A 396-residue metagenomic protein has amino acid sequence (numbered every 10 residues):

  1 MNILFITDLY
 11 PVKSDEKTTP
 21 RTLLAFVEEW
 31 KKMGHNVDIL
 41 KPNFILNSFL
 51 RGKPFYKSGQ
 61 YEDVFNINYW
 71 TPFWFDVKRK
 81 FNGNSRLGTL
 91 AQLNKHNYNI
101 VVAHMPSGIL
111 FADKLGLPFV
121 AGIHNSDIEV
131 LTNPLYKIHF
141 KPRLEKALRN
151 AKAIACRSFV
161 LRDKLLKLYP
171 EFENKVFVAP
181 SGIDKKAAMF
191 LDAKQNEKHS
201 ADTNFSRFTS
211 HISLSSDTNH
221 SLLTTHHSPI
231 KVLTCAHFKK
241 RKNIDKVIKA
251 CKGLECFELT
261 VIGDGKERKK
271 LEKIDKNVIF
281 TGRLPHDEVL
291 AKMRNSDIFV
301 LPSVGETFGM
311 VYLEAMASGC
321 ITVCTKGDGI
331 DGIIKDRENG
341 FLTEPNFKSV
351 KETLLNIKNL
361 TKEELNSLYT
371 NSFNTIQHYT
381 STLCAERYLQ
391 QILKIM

Functional and structural regions predicted by a protein language model:
M1-K53: N-terminal subdomain of nucleotide-sugar transferases
L4, A155, S200-D202, H226-K242 (+2 more regions): Conserved donor-binding/catalytic core segment of Leloir-type glycosyltransferases
T18, N84-S85, P118-V120, I128-K146 (+2 more regions): Nucleotide-sugar donor phosphate/pyrophosphate-binding loop at the beta->alpha transition of glycosyltransferases
V160, G182: Carbohydrate-associated surface elements
K269-D287: Nucleotide-activated donor-binding/catalytic signature segment of Leloir-type glycosyltransferases, i.e., the conserved
G282, D336-R337, F341-K348, N356-K362: Conserved acidic donor-binding segment of nucleotide-sugar-dependent glycosyltransferases
V304: Aromatic "clamp/platform" in nucleotide-sugar-dependent glycosyltransferases that forms part of the donor/acceptor
I321-C324: Short hydrophobic beta-strand element within catalytic cores of glycosyltransferases and related nucleotide-activated
